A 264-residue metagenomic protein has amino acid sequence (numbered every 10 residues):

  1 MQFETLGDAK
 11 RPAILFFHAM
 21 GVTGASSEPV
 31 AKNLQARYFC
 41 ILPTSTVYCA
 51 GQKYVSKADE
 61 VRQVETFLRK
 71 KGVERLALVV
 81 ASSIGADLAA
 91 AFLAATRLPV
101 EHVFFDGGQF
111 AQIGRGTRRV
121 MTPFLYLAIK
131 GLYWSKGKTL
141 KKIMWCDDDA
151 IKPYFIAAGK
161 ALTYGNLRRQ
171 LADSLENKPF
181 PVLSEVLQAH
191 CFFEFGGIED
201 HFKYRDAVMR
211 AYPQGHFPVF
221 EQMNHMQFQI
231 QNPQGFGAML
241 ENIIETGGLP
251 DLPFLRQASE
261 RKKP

Functional and structural regions predicted by a protein language model:
M1-L15, A36-F39, A157-A161, E245-P264: Alpha/beta-hydrolase fold catalytic core
E4-A50: Conserved HGGG/HGGXW glycine-rich cap/lid loop of the alpha/beta-hydrolase fold
K32, I41-L78: Active-site loop/oxyanion-hole signature of alpha/beta-hydrolase fold enzymes
V80-A89: Gly/Ala-rich beta-loop-alpha elbow adjacent to hydrolase catalytic centers
A94-A95, V100-K130: Flexible "cap/lid" loop of the alpha/beta hydrolase fold
R115-G116, G131-E185: Conserved alpha/beta-hydrolase catalytic His-Asp/Glu region
A172-R210, V219: Conserved serine/cysteine hydrolase catalytic core
M223-G237: Catalytic histidine-centered segment of alpha/beta-hydrolase-like enzymes
